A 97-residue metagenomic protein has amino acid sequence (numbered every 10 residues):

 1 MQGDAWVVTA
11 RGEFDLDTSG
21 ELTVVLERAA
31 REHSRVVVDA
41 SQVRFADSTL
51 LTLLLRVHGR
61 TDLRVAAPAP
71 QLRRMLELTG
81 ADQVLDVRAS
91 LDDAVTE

Functional and structural regions predicted by a protein language model:
M1-V24: STAS-typified acidic loop motif
L16-L85: Amphipathic alpha-helical interaction surfaces in cytosolic regulatory modules
A89: Short loop/edge segments at beta-strand edges and connector loops that shape dinucleotide/nucleotide cofactor-binding
D92-E97: A charged, well-structured terminal subsegment
